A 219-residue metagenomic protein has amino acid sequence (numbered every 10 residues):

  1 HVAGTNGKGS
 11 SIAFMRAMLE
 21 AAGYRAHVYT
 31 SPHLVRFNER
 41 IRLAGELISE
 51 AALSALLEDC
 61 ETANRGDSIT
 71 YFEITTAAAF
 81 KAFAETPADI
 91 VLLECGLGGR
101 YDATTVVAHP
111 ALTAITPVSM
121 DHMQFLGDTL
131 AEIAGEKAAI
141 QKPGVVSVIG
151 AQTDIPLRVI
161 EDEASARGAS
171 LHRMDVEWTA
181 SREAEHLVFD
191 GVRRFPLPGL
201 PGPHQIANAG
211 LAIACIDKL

Functional and structural regions predicted by a protein language model:
H1, T70, S147-G150: Short catalytic-loop micro-motif centered on adjacent basic/acidic residues
H1-L34, E39, L112-A114: Walker A (P-loop) phosphate-binding motif
M15, A79, I160: Aromatic/hydrophobic pocket-lining residues that form π-stacking "cages" and hydrophobic walls in ligand
M18-A22, A82, C215-L219: Active-site catalytic microenvironments for nucleophilic, acid-base chemistry
A21-A108, Q124-L126, E132, D154-I155: ATP-dependent carboxylate-amine ligase catalytic core
A26, L200-A212: Short glycine/threonine-rich catalytic loop with a Thr-x-Gly-x-Asp
N64-I69, L197-P203: A short glycine/serine-rich beta->alpha loop
P87-E94, P110-P196, A209, I213-K218: Acidic, Mg2+-coordinating active-site environments of NTP-dependent enzymes
